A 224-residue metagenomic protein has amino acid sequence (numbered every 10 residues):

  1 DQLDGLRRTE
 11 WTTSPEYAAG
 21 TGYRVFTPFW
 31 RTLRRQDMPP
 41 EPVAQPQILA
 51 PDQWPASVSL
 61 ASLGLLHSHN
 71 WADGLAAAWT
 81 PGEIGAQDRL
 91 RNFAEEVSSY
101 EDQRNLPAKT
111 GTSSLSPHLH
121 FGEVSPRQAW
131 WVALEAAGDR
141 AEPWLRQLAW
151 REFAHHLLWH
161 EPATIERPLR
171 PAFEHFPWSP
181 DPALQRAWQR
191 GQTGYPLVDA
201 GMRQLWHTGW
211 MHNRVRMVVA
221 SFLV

Functional and structural regions predicted by a protein language model:
D1-Q2: Hydrophobic or amphipathic alpha-helical targeting/insertion segments
L6-A19: Short alpha-helix plus adjacent loop in nuclease-associated cores
A19-A172: Glycine/tryptophan-enriched, flexible segments
N105-L106, Q192-T193, W210: Short helix-capping and inter-helix turn/linker motifs at the boundaries of alpha-helical repeat units
G111, L197-V198, V215-R216: N-terminal alpha-helical segment
D139-H156, L205-V224: Structured ligand/cofactor/substrate-binding pocket environments in proteins
R151-A154, R167-Q192: Short, functional "switch" segments adjacent to catalytic/cofactor/reactive centers
Q185-L205: Helix-hairpin-helix/helix-loop-helix acidic hairpins
